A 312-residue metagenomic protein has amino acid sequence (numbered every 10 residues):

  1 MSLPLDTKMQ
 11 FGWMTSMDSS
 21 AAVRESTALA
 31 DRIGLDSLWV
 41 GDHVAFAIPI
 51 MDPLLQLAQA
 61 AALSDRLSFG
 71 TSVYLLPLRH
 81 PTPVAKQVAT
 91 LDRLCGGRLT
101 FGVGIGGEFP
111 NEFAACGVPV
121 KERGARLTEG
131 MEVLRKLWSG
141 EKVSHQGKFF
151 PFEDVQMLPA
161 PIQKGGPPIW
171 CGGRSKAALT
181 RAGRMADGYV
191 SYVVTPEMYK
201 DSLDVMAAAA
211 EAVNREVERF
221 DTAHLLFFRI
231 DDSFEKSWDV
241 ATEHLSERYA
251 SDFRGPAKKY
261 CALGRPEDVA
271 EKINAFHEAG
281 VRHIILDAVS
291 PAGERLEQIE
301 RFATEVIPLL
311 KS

Functional and structural regions predicted by a protein language model:
M1-L5, C116, V120-P161, V193-R282 (+4 more regions): An alpha-helical appendage that flanks or caps ligand/catalytic pockets
M1-L63, S68-F69, G165-P167, V289-A292: N-terminal beta1-alpha1-beta2 module of alpha/beta enzyme domains
S2-P4, T27-R32, L57-R66, V88-L99 (+3 more regions): Acidic (Asp/Glu)-rich catalytic clusters
D6-D18, L78-S144, Y192-V193, E197-D201: Flexible, glycine-rich active-site loops centered on histidine and acidic residues that chelate a metal or position
Q10-A21, Y74-T82, Q163-R174, F228-R229 (+1 more regions): Active-site mouth loops of central-metabolism enzymes
F11-T15, L38-V40, F69-T71, L99-V103 (+4 more regions): Hydrophobic faces of well-ordered beta-strands that scaffold small-molecule active sites in alpha/beta enzyme cores
S19-A30, Q87, C171-R181, R265-A275: Short, acidic/polar
A30, G34, D42, A60 (+10 more regions): Conserved, mostly hydrophobic/aromatic
